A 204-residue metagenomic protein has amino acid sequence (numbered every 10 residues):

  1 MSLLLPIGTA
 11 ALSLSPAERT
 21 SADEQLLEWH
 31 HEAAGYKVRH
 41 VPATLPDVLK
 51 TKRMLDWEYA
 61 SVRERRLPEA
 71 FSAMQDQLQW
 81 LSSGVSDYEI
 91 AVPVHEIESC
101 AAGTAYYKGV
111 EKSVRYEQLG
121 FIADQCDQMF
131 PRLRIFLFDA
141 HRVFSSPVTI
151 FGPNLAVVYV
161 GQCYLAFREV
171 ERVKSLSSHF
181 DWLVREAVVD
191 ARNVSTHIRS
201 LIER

Functional and structural regions predicted by a protein language model:
M1-P16: Basic, Lys/Arg-rich alpha-helical nucleic-acid-recognition elements, primarily the DNA-binding modules of transcription
S13-T20, N193: Short coil/turn segments at secondary-structure boundaries
H30-E203: Hydrophobic protein-protein interaction segments
